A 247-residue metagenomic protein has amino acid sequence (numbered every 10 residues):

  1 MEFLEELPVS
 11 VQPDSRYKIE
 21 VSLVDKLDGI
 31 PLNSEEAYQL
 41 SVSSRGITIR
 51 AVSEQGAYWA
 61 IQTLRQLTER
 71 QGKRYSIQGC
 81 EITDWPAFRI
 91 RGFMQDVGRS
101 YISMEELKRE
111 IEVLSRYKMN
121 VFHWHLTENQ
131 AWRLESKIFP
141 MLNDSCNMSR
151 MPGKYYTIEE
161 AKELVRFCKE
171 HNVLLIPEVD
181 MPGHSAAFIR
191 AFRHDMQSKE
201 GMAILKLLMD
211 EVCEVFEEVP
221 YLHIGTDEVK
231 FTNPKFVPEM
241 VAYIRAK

Functional and structural regions predicted by a protein language model:
M1-F88: Contiguous, structured surface segment used for ligand recognition
F88-K247: Substrate-binding cleft of carbohydrate-active enzyme catalytic domains
